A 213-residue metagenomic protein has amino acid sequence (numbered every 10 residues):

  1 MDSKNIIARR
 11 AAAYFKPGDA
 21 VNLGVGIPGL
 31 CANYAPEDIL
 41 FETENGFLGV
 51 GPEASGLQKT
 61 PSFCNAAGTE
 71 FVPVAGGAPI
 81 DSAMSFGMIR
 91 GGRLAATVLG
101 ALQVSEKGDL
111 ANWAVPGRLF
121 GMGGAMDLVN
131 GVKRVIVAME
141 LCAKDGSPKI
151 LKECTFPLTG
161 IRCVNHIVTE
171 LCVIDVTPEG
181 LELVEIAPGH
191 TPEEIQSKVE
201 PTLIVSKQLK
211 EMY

Functional and structural regions predicted by a protein language model:
M1-A75: N-terminal active-site beta-alpha-beta segment that forms phosphate/nucleotide-binding and substrate-recognition loops
S3-I6, S55-Y213: Conserved phosphate- and dinucleotide-binding cores of soluble alpha/beta proteins, encompassing both enzyme active
